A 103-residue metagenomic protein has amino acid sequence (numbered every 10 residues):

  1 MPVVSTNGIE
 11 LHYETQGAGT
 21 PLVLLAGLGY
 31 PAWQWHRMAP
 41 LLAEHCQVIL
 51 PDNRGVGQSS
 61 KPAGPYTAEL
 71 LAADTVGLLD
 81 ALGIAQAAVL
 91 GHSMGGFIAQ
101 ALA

Functional and structural regions predicted by a protein language model:
M1-P2: Residue-level detector of beta-strand structural context in well-folded domains
S5-G64: Conserved HGGG/HGGXW glycine-rich cap/lid loop of the alpha/beta-hydrolase fold
L11, L22-L28, L71, L78-L82 (+2 more regions): Generic leucine side-chain signal with a strong bias for well-ordered alpha-helical environments
R37, A101-L102: Active-site signature of alpha/beta-hydrolase-fold catalytic machinery across serine- and Asp/Cys-nucleophile hydrolases
L42, L102-A103: Aromatic pocket-lining residues of Rossmann-like dinucleotide-binding sites
R54-L90: Active-site loop/oxyanion-hole signature of alpha/beta-hydrolase fold enzymes
G91, G95, A99: Gly/Ala-rich beta-loop-alpha elbow adjacent to hydrolase catalytic centers
